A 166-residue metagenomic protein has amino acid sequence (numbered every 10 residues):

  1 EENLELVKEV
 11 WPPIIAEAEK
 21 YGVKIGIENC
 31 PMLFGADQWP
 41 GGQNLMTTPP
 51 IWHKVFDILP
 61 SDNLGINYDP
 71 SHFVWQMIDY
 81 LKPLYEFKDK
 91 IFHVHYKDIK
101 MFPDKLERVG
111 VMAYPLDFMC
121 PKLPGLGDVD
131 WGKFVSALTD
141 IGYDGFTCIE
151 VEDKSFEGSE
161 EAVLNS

Functional and structural regions predicted by a protein language model:
E1, N29-Q43: Active-site-proximal beta-alpha loop/turn segments in soluble metabolic enzymes
E1-V7, W11, A18: Hydrophobic alpha-helical segments and helix pairs
L6, N44-T47: Short, contiguous, pocket-lining structural segments that sit at or immediately flank catalytic/ligand-binding sites
P12-A16, K20, K24, D37-Q38 (+1 more regions): Histidine-acidic metal/acid-base catalytic patches
